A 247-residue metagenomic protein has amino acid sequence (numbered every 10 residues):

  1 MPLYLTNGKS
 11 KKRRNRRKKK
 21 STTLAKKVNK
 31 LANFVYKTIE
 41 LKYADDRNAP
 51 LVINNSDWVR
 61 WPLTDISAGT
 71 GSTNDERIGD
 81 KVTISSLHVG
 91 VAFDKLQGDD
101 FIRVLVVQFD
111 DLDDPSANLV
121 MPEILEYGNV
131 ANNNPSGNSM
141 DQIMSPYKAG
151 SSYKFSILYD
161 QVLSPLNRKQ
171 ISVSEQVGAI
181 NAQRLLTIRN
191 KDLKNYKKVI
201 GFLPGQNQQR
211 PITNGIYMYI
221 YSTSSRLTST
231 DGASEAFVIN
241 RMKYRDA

Functional and structural regions predicted by a protein language model:
L3-K18, T22, K26-A247: Capsid-like jelly-roll
